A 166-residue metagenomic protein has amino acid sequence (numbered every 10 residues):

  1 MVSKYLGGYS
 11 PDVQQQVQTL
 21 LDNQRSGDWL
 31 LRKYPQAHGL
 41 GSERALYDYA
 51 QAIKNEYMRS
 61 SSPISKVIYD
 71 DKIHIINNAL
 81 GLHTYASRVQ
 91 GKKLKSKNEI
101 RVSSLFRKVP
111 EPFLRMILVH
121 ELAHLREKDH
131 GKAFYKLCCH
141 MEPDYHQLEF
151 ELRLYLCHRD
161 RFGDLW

Functional and structural regions predicted by a protein language model:
M1-R115, L125-W166: Active-site-proximal or metal-binding-adjacent scaffold patches in catalytic folds
L118: Walker B beta-strand of ABC/ABC-like P-loop ATPase nucleotide-binding domains, specifically the conserved hydrophobic
E121: Walker B catalytic acidic pair
